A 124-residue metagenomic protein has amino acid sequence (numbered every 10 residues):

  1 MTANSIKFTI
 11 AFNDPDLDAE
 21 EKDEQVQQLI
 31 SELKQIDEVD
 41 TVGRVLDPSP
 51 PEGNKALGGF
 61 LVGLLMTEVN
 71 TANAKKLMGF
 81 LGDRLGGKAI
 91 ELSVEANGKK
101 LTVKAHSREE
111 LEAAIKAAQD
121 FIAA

Functional and structural regions predicted by a protein language model:
M1-V62, F80-A124: Short amphipathic alpha-helical segments that predominantly mediate membrane engagement
G58-T67, T71-K75: Compact, glycine-rich, soluble single-domain proteins
